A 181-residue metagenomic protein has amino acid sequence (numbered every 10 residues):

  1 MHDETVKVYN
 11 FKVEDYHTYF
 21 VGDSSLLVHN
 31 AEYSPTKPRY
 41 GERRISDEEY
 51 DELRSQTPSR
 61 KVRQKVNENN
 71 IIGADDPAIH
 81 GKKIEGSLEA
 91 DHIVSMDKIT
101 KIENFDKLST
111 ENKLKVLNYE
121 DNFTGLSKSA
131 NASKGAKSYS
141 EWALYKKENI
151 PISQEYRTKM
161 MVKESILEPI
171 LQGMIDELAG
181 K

Functional and structural regions predicted by a protein language model:
M1-S34: HINT/intein-family self-processing domains that catalyze protein splicing or autoproteolytic maturation of precursor
V28-Y33, D91-H92, N131: Histidine-centered active-site/metal-ligand motif
S34-P58: A boundary/linker detector
E52-Q64, F105-E111: Short Cys/His-rich Zn2+-coordinating modules
T57-E89: Short cysteine-rich loop/turn motifs with clustered Cys
H80-N122: Histidine-centered nuclease catalytic patch
K115-E148: Short Cys/His-centered divalent metal-binding micro-motifs
G135-K181: C-terminal, well-folded lobe of enzymatic/effector domains
